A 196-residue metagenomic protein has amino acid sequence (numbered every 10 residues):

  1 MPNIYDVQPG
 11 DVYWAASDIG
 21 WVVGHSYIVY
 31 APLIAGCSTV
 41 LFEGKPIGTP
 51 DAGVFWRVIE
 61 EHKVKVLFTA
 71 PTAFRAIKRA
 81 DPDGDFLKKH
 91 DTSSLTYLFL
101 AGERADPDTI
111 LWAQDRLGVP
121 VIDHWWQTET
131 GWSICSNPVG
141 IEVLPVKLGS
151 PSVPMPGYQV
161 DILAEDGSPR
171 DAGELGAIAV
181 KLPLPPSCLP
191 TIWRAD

Functional and structural regions predicted by a protein language model:
M1-V12, V22-K65, R79-D81: Conserved AMP-binding/adenylation subdomain of ANL enzymes
Q8-Y13, Y30, I34-C37, K65-T69 (+3 more regions): Gly/Ser/Thr-rich phosphate-binding loop
V12-W14, I178-A179: Short, well-ordered beta-strand segments
S17: Active-site beta-alpha turn of Rossmann-fold NAD(P)-dependent dehydrogenases/reductases
T72-R75, E103-R104, P183-S187: Alpha-helix/helix-capping structural signal
V153-G157, S168-D196: Conserved ATP/PPi-binding loop(s) of AMP-dependent carboxylate-activating enzymes
